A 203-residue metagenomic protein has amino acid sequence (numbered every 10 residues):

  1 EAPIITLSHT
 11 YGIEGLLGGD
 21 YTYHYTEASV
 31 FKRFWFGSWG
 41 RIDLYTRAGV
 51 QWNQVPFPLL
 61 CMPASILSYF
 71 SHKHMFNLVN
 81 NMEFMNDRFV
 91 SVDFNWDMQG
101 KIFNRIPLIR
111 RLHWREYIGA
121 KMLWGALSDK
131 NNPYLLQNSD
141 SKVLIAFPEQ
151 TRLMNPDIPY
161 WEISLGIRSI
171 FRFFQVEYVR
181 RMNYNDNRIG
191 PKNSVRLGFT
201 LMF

Functional and structural regions predicted by a protein language model:
E1-F203: Exposed, low-structure sequence patches enriched in small/polar residues
